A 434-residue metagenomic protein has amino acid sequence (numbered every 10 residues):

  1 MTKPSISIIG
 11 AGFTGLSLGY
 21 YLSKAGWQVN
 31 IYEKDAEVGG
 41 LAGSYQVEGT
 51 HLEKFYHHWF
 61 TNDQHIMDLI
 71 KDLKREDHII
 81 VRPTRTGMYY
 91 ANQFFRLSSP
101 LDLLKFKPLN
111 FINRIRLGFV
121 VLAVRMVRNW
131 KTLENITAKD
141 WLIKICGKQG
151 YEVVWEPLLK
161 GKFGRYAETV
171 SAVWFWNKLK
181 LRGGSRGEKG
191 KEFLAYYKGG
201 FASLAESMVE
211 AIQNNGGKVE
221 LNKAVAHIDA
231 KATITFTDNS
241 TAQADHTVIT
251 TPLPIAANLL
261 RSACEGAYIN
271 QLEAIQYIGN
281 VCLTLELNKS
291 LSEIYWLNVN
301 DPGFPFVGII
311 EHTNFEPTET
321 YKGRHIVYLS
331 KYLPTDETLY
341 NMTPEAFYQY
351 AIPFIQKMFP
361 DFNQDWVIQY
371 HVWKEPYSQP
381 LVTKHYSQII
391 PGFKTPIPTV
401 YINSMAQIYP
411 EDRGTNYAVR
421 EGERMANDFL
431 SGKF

Functional and structural regions predicted by a protein language model:
P4-I31: N-terminal Rossmann-like FAD-binding beta1-loop-alpha1 element of flavoenzymes
T14, E37, P254: Conserved Rossmann-like nucleotide-cofactor binding loop
S23-V47: Glycine-rich FAD pyrophosphate-binding loop
E48-W130, P157: Dinucleotide-binding Rossmann-like beta1-alpha1 core, especially the glycine-rich loop that anchors the ADP
L109, F119-H227, A232: Active-site/ligand-binding neighborhood in enzyme catalytic cores
A224-V327, Y332-N341, E345, P353-F362 (+1 more regions): Mid-domain catalytic core of redox enzymes that form a hydrophobic substrate pocket/lid adjacent to a catalytic redox
H312, E316-F434: Conserved flavin/dinucleotide-binding core of flavoenzymes
